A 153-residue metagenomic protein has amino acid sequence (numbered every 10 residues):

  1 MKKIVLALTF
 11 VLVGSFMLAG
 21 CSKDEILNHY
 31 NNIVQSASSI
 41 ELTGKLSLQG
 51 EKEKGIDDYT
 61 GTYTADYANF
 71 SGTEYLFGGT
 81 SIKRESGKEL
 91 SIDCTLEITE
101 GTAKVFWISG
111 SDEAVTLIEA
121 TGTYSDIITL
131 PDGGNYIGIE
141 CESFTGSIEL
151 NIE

Functional and structural regions predicted by a protein language model:
M1-V5: Positively charged n-region of N-terminal signal peptides that target proteins for export
M17-G20: C-terminal motif of bacterial Sec signal peptides marking the signal peptidase cleavage site
D24-S81, V115: Transition segment at domain starts
G61, P131-N135: A glycine-anchored, Pro-Gly-centered beta-turn/N-cap motif
N69-L90, I127-D132: Extracellular and analogous surface-interaction loops
K88-I98, I139: A short beta-strand element within beta-rich, extracytoplasmic domains of secreted/secretory-pathway proteins
E100-T116, I152-E153: Short, surface-exposed beta-strand/strand-loop-strand elements in extracellular ectodomains
C141-E153: Edge beta-strands of jelly-roll/beta-sandwich modules across compartments, strongly enriched in secreted/luminal
